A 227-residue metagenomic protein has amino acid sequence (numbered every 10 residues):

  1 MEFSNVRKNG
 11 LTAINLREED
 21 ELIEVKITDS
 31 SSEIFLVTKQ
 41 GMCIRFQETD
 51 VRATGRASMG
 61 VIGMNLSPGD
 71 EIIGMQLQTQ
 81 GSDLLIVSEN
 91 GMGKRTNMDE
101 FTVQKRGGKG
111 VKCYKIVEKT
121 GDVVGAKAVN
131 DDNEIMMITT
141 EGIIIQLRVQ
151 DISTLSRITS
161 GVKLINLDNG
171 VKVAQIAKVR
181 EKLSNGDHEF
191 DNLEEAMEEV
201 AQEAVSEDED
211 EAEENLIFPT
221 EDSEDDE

Functional and structural regions predicted by a protein language model:
M1-E227: C-terminal interaction appendages of subunits in large macromolecular complexes
